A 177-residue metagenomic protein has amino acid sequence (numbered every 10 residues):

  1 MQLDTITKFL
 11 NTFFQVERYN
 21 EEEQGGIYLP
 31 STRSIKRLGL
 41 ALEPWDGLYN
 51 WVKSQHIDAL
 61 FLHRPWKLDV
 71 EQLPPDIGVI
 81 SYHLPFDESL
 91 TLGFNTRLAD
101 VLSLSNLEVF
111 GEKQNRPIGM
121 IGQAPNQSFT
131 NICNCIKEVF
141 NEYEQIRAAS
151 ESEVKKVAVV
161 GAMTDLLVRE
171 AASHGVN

Functional and structural regions predicted by a protein language model:
M1-N177: Hydrophobic structural segments
